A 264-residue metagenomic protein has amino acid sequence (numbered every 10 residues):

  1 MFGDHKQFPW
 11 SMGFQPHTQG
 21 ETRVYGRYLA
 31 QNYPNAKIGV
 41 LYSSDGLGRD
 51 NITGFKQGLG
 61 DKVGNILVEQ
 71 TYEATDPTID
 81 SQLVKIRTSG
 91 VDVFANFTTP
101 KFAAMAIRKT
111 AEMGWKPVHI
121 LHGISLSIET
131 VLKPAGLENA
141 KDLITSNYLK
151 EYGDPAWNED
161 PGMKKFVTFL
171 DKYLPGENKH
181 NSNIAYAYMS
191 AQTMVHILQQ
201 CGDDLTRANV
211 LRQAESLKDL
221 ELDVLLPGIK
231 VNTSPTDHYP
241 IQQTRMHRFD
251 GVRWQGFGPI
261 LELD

Functional and structural regions predicted by a protein language model:
M1-G3, T18-Q19, S44-G48, Y72-P77 (+5 more regions): Solvent-exposed loop/turn segments at secondary-structure junctions within structured extracellular/periplasmic domains
M1-Q70, H119-T145: Extracytoplasmic ligand/sensor domains, especially the bilobed periplasmic-binding protein
F8, T110-Y186, I260-E262: Extracellular/periplasmic periplasmic-binding protein-like sensory domains
E21-V24, T71-K85: Structural motif
A30-N35, K56-G64, V84-V91, R108-W115 (+4 more regions): Sec-exported extracytoplasmic/periplasmic mature domains
I38-Y42, G90-P100, A106, P117-G123 (+1 more regions): Periplasmic-binding protein-like
K172-A185, V195-W254: Segments of small-molecule ligand-sensing domains
